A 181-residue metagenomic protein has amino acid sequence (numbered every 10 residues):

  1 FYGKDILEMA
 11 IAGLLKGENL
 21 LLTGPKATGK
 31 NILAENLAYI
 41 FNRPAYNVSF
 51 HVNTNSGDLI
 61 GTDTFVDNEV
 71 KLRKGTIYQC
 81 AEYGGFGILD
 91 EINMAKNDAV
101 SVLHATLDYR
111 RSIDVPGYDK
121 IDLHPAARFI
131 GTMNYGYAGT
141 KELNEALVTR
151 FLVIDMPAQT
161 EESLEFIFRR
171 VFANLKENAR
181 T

Functional and structural regions predicted by a protein language model:
F1-R180: AAA+ P-loop NTPase catalytic core and its hallmark functional loops
